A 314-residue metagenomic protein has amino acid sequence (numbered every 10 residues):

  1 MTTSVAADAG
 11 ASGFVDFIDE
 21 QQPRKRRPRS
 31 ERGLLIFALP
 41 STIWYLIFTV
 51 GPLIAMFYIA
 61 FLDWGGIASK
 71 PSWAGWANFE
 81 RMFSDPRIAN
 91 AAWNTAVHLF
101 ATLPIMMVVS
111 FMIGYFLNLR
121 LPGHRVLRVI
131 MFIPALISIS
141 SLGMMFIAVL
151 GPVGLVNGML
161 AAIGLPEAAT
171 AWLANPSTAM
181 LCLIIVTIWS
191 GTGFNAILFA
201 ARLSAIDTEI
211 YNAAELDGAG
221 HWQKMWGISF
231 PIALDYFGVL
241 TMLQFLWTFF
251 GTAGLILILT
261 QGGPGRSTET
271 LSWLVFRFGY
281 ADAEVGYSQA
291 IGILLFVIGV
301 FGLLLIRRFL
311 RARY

Functional and structural regions predicted by a protein language model:
M1-R29: Short, Lys/Arg-rich, polar N-terminal cytosolic tail immediately upstream of the first transmembrane signal-anchor
S30-Y314: A structural signal for multi-pass alpha-helical bundles of membrane permease subunits that mediate small-molecule
